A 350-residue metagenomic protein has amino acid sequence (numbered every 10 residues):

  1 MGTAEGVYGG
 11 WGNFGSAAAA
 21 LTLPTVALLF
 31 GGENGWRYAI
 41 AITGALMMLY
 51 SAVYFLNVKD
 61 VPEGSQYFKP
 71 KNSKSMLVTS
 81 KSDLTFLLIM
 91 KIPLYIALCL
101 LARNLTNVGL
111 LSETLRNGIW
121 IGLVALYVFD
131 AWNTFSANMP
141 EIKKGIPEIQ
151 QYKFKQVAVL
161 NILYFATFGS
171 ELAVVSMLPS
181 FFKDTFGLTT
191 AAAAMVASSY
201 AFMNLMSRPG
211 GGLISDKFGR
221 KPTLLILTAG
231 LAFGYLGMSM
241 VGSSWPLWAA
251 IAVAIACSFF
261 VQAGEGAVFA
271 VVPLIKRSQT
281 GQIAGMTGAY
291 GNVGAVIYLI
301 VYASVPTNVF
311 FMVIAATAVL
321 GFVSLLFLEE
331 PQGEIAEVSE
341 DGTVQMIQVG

Functional and structural regions predicted by a protein language model:
G2-L23, G285-Y298: Glycine-rich segments within core transmembrane alpha-helices of 12-TM secondary carriers
A45-Y67, P93-N107, I121-M139, G321-E330: C-terminal membrane-cytosol helix-exit motif in multi-pass small-molecule transporters
K59-T85, N117-L123, W132-P147, E334-V344: Flexible cytoplasmic inter-helical loops of multi-pass small-molecule transporters
K91-G118, K155-S198: Extracytoplasmic gate region of multi-pass secondary transporters
S207-G219: Helix-to-loop junctions at the C-terminal end of transmembrane segments in multipass secondary transporters
D216-A229: Cytoplasmic membrane-interface "Motif A"-like loop-to-helix N-cap segments of 12-TM Major Facilitator Superfamily
A229-S244: C-terminal ends and interior cores of transmembrane alpha-helices in multi-pass membrane transporters/permeases
Q262-K276: Intracellular juxtamembrane helix-capping segments at the cytosolic ends of symmetry-related transmembrane helices
